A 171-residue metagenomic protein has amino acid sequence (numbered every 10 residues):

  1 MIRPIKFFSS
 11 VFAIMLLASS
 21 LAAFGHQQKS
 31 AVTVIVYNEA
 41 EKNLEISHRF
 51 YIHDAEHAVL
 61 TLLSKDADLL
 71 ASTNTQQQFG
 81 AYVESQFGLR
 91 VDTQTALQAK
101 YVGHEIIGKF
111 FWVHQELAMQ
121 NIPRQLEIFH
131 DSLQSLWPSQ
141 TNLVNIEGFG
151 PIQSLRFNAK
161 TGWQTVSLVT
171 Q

Functional and structural regions predicted by a protein language model:
M1-A13: Bacterial N-terminal signal peptides that target proteins for export
A13-M15, N38: Generic hydrophobic-segment detector
A18-S20: N-terminal signal peptide c-region/cleavage motif recognized by signal peptidases
G25-Q171: N-terminal soluble domains immediately following signal/targeting peptides that reside in extracytoplasmic
